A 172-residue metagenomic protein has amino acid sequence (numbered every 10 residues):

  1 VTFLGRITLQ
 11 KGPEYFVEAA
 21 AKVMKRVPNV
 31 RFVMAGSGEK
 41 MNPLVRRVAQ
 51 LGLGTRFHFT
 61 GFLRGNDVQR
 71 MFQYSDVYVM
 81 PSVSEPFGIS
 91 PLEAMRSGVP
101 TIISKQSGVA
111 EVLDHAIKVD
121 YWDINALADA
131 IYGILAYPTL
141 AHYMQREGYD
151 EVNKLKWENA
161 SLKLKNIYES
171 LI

Functional and structural regions predicted by a protein language model:
V1-K11, V17-A20, V33, Q145: Conserved donor-binding/catalytic core segment of Leloir-type glycosyltransferases
V45-L63: Nucleotide-activated donor-binding/catalytic signature segment of Leloir-type glycosyltransferases, i.e., the conserved
F62-L63, R70-S75: Short alpha-helical donor nucleotide-sugar binding micro-motif in glycosyltransferases
V83: Aromatic "clamp/platform" in nucleotide-sugar-dependent glycosyltransferases that forms part of the donor/acceptor
P100-I103: Short hydrophobic beta-strand element within catalytic cores of glycosyltransferases and related nucleotide-activated
A116-N125, G133-P138: Conserved acidic donor-binding segment of nucleotide-sugar-dependent glycosyltransferases
T139-E169: A charged, aromatic-enriched C-terminal amphipathic alpha-helix characteristic of glycosyltransferases across folds
